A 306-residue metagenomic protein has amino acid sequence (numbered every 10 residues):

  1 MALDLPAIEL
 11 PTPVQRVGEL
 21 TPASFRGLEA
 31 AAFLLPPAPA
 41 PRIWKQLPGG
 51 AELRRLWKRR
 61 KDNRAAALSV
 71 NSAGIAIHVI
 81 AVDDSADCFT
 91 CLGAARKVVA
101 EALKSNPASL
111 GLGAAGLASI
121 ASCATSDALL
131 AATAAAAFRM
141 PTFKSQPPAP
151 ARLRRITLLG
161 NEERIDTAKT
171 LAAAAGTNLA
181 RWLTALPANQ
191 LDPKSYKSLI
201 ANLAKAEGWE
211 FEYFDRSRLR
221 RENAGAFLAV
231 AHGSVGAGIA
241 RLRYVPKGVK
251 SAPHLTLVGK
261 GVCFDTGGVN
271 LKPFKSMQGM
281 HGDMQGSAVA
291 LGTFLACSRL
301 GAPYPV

Functional and structural regions predicted by a protein language model:
M1-G261: Short amphipathic alpha-helical segment within the helicase RecA-like ATPase core that mediates nucleic-acid
I200, L255-L257, L271-V306: Alpha-helical metal-binding/catalytic segments enriched in His/Glu/Asp
G268: N-terminal nucleotide-binding beta1-loop-alpha1 segment
